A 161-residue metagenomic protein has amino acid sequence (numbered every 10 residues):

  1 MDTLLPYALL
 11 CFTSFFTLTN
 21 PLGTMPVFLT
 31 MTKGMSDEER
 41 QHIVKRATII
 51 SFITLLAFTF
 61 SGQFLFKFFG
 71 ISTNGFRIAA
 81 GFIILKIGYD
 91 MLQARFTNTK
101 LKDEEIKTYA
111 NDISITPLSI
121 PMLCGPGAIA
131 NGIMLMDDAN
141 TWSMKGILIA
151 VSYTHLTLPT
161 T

Functional and structural regions predicted by a protein language model:
M1-T17, A94, L101-S119: Small-residue-enriched transmembrane helix starts and helix-helix packing motifs in multi-pass inner-membrane proteins
L5, F68-R77, N140-A150: Interfacial loop-to-helix junctions that mark the boundaries of transmembrane helices in multi-pass membrane
Y7-A57: Juxtamembrane transmembrane-helix termini in multi-pass membrane transport proteins
L10-L22, N74-F82, L148-Y153: Structural signature of hydrophobic alpha-helical transmembrane segments
T13-F16, M25-T32, T116-P121, I129-D138: Generic transmembrane alpha-helix signature in multi-pass membrane proteins, especially transporters/channels
T30-Q41, K107-A110, D137-S143: Juxtamembrane helix-boundary/capping and inter-helix hinge elements in multi-pass membrane proteins
Q41-R95: Membrane helix-loop-helix hairpins that form the core translocation module of multi-pass transporters
T154-T160: Conserved small/polar residues in nucleotide/adenosyl-binding loops
